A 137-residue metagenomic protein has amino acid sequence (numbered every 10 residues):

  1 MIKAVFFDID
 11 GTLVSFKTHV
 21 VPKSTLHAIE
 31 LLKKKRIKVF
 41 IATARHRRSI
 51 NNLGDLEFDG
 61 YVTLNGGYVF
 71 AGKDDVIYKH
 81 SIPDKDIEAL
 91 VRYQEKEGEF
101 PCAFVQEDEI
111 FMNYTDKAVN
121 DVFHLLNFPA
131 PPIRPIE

Functional and structural regions predicted by a protein language model:
M1-K3, E57-F58: Short loop/turn microsegments at loop-to-beta-strand junctions
K3-T18, T43: Asp-based phosphoryl-transfer active-site loop
F16-K17, L53, H80, K85 (+2 more regions): Surface-exposed loop/turn and secondary-structure junction residues enriched for glycine/proline
T18-H19, D116: Conserved strand-to-helix beginnings and helix N-cap segments that scaffold or border functional pockets
V21-K23: A short acidic/small-residue loop/turn micro-motif
L26-V119: Active-site phosphate-binding/coordination module
V119-E137: Acidic, His- and aromatic-enriched active-site or binding-groove loops in soluble protein domains that engage sugars
